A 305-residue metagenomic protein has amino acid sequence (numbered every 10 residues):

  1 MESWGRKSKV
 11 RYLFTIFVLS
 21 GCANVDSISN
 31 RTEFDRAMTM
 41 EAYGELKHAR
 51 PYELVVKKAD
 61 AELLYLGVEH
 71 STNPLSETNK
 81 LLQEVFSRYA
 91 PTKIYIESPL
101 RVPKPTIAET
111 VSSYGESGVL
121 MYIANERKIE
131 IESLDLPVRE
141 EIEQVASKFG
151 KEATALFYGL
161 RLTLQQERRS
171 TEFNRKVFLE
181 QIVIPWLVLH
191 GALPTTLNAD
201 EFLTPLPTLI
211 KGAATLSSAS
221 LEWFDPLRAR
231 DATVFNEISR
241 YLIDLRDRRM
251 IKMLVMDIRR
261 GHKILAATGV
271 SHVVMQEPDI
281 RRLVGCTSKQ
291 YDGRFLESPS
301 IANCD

Functional and structural regions predicted by a protein language model:
S8-I16: Sec-dependent signal peptide recognition, specifically the positively charged N-region followed immediately by
V25-L63: N- or domain-start disorder-to-order transition segments that initiate the globular core
D60-H70, S98-P105, T233-N236: Acidic/histidine-rich, surface-exposed loop or edge segments in extracytoplasmic proteins
S71-Y89, P103-V111, Y122: Membrane-embedded segments
A90-I96: Proline-aspartate-enriched helix->loop->beta-strand connector
I107-R259, P278-D279, C304-D305: Hydrophobic, often amphipathic alpha-helical segments used for membrane interaction and targeting
K289-D305: Short, flexible loop segments at boundaries between secondary-structure elements
